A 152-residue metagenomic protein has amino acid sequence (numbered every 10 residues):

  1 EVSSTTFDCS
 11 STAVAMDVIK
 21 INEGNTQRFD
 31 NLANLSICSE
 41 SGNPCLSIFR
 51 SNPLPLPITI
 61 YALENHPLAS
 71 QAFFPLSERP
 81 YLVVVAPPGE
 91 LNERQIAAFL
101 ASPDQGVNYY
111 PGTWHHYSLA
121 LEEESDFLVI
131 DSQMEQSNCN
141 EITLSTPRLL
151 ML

Functional and structural regions predicted by a protein language model:
E1-A98, E122, I130-D131, E135-S145 (+1 more regions): Non-catalytic, conserved peripheral segments adjacent to functional cores
L82-V83, N108, H116, V129: Short hydrophobic/aromatic-rich beta-strand segments that constitute the beta-sheet cores of beta-sandwich/beta-barrel
L100-W114: Conserved metal-binding segment of the jelly-roll/cupin
G112-L128: Ligand-binding loop in jelly-roll beta-barrel domains
